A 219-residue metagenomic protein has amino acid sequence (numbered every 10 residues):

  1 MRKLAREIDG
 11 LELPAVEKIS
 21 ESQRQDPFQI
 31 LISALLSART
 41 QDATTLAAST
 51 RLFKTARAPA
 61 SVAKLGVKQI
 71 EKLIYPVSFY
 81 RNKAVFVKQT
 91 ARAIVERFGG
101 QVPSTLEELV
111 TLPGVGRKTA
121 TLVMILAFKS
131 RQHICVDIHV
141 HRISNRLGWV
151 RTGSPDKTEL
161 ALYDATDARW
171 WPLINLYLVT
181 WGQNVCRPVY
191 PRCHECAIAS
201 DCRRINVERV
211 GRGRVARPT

Functional and structural regions predicted by a protein language model:
M1-S104, R169-W170, Y177-T219: N-terminal polyanion-binding entry modules of DNA glycosylases/AP lyases and select other DNA-binding proteins
S33-L36, V87-A91, V95, Q101-G148 (+2 more regions): Catalytic DNA-binding helix-loop module of base-excision-repair DNA glycosylases/AP lyases
T40, R117-T119, R151, V185: Short, flexible micro-motifs
D137-I138, G153-D156, A197: Short, charged hinge/linker segments at domain and secondary-structure junctions
T152-R169: Pocket-forming structural segment of enzyme catalytic cores
